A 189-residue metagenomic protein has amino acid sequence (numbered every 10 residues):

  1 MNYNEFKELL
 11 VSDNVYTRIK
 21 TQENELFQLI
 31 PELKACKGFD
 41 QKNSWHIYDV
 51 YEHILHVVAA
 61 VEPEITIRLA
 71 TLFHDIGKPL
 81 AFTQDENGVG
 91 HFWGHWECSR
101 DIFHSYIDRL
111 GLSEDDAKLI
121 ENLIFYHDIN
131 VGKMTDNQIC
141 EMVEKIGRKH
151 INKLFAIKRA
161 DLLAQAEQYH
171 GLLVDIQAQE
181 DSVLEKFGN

Functional and structural regions predicted by a protein language model:
M1-H91: Acidic/His-rich, divalent-metal-binding segments that scaffold phosphate/diphosphate chemistry
F6, I19, E23-L33, I139-I146 (+3 more regions): Generic structural signal of hydrophobic/aromatic residues within well-ordered alpha-helices of folded domains
G38-F39, L119-H127, V174-Q177: A glycine-rich phosphate-binding loop feature that marks nucleotide/adenosyl-phosphate handling sites
A59-Q168: Divalent metal-dependent catalytic cores for phosphoryl transfer on phosphate-bearing substrates
L184-N189: C-terminal accessory/binding modules appended to enzymatic or scaffolding proteins
